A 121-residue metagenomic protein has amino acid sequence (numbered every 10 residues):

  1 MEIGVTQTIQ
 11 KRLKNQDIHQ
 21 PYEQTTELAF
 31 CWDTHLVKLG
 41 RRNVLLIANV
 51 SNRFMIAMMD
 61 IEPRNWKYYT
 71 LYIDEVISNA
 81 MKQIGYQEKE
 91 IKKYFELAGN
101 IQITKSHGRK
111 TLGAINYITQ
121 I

Functional and structural regions predicted by a protein language model:
M1-Y22, G85-I121: Globin-like tetrapyrrole-binding proteins
L13-L39: Short, basic/aromatic recognition patches
C31-Y68: A short, conserved beta-strand element enriched in hydrophobic/aromatic residues
L46, M59, S78, A98 (+1 more regions): Short alpha-helical interface elements
P63-N79: A short, polar/charged loop-to-alpha-helix boundary motif
A80-I84: Solvent-exposed amphipathic alpha-helical surface segments
